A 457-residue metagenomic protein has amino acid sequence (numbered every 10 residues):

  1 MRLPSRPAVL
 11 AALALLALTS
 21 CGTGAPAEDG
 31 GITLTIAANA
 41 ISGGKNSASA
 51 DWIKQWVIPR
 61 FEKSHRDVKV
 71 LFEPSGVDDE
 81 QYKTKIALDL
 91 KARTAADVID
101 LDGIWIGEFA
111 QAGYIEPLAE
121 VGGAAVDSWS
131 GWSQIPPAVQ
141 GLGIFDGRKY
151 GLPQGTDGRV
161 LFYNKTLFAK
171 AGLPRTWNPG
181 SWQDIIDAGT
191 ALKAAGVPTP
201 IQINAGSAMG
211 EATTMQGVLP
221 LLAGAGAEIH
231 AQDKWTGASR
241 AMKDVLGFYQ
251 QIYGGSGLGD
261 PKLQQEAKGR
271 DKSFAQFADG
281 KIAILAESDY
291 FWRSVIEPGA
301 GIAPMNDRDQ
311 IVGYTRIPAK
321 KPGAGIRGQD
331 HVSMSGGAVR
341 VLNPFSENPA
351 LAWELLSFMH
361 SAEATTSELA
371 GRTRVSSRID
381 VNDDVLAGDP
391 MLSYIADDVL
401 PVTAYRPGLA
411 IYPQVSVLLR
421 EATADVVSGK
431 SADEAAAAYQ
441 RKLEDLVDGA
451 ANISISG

Functional and structural regions predicted by a protein language model:
R2-P4, A8-A14, L18-E108, V126-W129 (+3 more regions): Conserved N-terminal structural module of periplasmic/extracytoplasmic solute-binding proteins
P74-K85, I104, G180-I186, K262-A275: Short helix-initiation/N-cap motifs at beta->coil->alpha
I104-G158, T214, G313-Y314: Hinge/lid segment of periplasmic solute-binding proteins
E116-Q134, N178, I201-A208, A223-V245 (+3 more regions): Short, solvent-exposed loop/beta-turn-alpha elements that line the ligand-binding surface or hinge of extracytoplasmic
F145-Q154, R159, Q183-D244: Extracytoplasmic/periplasmic solute-binding protein
A171, G255-G259, P298-G371: Extracytoplasmic/periplasmic substrate-recognition and gating elements
I186-T190, Q232-E266, G313, I317-K320: Glycine-centered hinge/linker elements that transmit conformational signals in sensory and ligand-binding systems
D309-A319, L369-E421, I453-G457: Long, aromatic- and glycine/proline-rich binding clefts that accommodate carbohydrate-like moieties
